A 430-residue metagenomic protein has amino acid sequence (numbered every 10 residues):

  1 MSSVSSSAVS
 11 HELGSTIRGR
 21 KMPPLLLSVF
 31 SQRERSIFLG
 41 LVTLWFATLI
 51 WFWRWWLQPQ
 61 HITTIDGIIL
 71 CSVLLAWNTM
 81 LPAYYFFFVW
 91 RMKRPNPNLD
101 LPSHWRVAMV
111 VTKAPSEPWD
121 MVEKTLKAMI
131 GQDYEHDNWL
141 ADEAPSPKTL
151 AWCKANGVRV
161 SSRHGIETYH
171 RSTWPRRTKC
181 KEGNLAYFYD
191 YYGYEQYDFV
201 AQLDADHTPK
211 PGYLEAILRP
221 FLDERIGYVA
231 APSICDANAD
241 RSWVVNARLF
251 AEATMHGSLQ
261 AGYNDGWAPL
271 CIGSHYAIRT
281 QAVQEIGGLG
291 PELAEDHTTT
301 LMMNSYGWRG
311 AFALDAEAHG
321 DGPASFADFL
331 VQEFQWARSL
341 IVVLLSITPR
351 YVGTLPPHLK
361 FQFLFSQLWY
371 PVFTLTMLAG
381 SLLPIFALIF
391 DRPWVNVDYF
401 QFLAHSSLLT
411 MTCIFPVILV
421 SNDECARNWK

Functional and structural regions predicted by a protein language model:
S3-K127: N-proximal low-complexity "stem/linker" segments adjacent to membrane-targeting elements
L49-L74, F88-V89, N98-L101, W369-K430: Membrane-embedded multi-pass helical conduit in multi-pass membrane proteins, especially envelope-biosynthetic
R106-A108, D137, T298: Cell-envelope/extracellular polymer assembly enzymes that use nucleotide-activated donors
T125-D137: Short, acidic, metal-binding catalytic loop of nucleotide-sugar glycosyltransferases
D142-L150, K154, G165-E167: A conserved acidic beta->alpha catalytic loop
V160-F199, P211-A294, N304-S305, G322 (+1 more regions): Long helical/loop segments within the catalytic core of UDP-sugar-dependent glycosyltransferases, especially the large
L203-T208: The conserved acidic donor/metal-binding loop of glycosyltransferases
P291, T300-A318: Catalytic donor-sugar/metal-binding loop of nucleotide-sugar-dependent glycosyltransferases
